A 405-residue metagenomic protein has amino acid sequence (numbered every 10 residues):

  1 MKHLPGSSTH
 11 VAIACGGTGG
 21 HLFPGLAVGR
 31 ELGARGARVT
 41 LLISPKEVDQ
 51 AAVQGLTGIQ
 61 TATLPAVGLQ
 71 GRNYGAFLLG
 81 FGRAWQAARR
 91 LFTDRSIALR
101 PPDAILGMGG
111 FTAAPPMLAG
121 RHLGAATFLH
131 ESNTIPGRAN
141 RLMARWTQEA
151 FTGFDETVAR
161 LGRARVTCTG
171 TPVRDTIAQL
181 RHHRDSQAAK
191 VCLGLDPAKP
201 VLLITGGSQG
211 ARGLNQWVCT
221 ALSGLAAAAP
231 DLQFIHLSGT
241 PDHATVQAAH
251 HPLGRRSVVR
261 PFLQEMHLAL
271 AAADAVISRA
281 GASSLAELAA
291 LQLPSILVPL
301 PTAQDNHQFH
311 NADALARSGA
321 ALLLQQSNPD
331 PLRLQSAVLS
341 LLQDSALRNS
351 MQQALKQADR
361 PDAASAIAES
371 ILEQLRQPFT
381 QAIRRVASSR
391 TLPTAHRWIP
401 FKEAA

Functional and structural regions predicted by a protein language model:
S8-G16, G33-G80, A87, T240-D242 (+1 more regions): Conserved nucleotide-sugar phosphate-binding/catalytic loop shared by glycosyltransferases and other
I13-L26, D49, R212: A short, glycine/small-residue-rich beta-strand->loop->alpha-helix junction that serves as a flexible
R38, I59, R121-Q187, C192: Active-site-proximal region of nucleotide-activated glycan assembly enzymes, centered on histidine/acidic-rich loops
E47-A51, I105-L123: An aromatic- and histidine-rich active-site surface loop
E47-T57, R72, S186-V191, L195-S278 (+4 more regions): Donor-nucleotide binding loops and adjacent catalytic segments primarily of GT-B fold Leloir glycosyltransferases
G71-A104, H122: An amphipathic, basic-hydrophobic alpha-helix
P102-A104, L263, A271-L285, L293-P294: Acidic donor-binding loop of glycosyltransferase active sites
L347-P361: A short, well-ordered alpha-helix in the C-terminal region of glycosyltransferases
